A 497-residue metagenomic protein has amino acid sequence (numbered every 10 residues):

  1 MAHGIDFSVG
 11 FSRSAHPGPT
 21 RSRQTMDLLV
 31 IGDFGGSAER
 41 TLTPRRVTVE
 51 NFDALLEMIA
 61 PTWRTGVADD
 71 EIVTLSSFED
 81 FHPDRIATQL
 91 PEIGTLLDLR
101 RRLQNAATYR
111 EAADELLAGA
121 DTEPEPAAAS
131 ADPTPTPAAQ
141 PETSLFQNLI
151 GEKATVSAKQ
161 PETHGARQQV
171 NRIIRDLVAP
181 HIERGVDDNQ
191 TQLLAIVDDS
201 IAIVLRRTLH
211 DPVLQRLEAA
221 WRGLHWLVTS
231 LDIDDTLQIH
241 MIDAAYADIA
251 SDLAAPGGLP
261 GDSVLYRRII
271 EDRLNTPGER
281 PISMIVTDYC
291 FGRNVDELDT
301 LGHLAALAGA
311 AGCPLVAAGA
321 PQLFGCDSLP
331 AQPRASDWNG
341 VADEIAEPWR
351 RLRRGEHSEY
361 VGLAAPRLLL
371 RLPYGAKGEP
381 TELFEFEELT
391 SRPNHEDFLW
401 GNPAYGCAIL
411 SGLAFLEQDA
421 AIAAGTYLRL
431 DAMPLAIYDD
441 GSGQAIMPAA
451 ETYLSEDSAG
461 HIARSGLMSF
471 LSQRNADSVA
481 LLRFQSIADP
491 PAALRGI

Functional and structural regions predicted by a protein language model:
A2-R85: Compact, well-ordered interaction domains used in eukaryotic information-processing assemblies
G35-S37, I86, N105-A113, L214-E218 (+3 more regions): Short, solvent-exposed secondary-structure capping/transition elements
T62-Q190, V197, I201-V204: Long, charged, helix-rich clamp/arm modules that form nucleic acid-engaging surfaces of large nucleic-acid-processing
F81, A245-A250, F324-G325: A short acidic, often aromatic-flanked loop/helix-cap motif at beta-alpha or helix-coil junctions that lines enzyme
L97-R100, N171, R175, D198 (+4 more regions): Short, well-ordered alpha-helical packing segments
S130-N189, L209, D232, D243-A244 (+2 more regions): A glycine- and small-residue-enriched flexible loop/hinge signal that marks low-structured segments
P180, D187-I242, I497: Amphipathic alpha-helical packing elements
I239-N275: A short, well-structured beta->alpha microelement
